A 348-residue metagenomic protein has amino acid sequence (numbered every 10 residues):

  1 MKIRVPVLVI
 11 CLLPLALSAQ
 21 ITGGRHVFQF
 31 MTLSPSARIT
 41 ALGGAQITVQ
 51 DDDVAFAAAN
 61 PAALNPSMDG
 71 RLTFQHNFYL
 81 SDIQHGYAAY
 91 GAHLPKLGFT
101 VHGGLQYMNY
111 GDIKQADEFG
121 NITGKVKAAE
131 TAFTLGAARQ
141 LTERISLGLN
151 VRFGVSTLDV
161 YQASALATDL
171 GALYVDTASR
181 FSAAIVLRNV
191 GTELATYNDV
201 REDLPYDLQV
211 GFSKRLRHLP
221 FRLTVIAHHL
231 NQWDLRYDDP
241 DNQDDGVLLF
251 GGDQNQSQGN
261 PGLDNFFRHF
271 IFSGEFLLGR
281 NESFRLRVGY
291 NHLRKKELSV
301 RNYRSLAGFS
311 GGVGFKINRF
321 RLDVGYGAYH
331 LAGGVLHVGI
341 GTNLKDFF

Functional and structural regions predicted by a protein language model:
M1-V7: Bacterial N-terminal signal peptides that target proteins for export
V7-A16: Bacterial N-terminal signal peptides
Q20-F348: Subset of outer-membrane beta-barrel
